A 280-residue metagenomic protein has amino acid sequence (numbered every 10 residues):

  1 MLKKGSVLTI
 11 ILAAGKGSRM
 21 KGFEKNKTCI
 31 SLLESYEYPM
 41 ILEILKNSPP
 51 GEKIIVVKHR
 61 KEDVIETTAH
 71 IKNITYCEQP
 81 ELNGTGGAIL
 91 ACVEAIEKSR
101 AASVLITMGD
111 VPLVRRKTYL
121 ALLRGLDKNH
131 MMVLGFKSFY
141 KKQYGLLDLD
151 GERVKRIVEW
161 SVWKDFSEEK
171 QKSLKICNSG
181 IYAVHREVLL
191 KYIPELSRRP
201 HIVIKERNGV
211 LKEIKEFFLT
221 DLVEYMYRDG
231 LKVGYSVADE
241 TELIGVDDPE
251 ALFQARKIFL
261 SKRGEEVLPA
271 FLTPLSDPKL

Functional and structural regions predicted by a protein language model:
M1-F23: N-terminal nucleotide-binding beta1-loop-alpha1 segment
M1-L8, E34-G109, L113-R124: Conserved N-terminal catalytic core of the sugar/cofactor nucleotidyltransferase
M1-S6, P200-L280: Left-handed beta-helix
I11, I41, C92, D110 (+3 more regions): Residue-level signal for inorganic ion chemistry
G15, D110, K137: Active-site glycine-centered loops adjacent to acidic/histidine catalytic or metal-binding residues that shape
E24-S31: Short glycine-enriched, charge-decorated loop/helix-capping segments at active-site entrances that position
S31, L113, A183, G245-V246: Short aromatic/basic micro-patch
K72, V114-K205: Conserved core of the sugar-phosphate nucleotidyltransferase
